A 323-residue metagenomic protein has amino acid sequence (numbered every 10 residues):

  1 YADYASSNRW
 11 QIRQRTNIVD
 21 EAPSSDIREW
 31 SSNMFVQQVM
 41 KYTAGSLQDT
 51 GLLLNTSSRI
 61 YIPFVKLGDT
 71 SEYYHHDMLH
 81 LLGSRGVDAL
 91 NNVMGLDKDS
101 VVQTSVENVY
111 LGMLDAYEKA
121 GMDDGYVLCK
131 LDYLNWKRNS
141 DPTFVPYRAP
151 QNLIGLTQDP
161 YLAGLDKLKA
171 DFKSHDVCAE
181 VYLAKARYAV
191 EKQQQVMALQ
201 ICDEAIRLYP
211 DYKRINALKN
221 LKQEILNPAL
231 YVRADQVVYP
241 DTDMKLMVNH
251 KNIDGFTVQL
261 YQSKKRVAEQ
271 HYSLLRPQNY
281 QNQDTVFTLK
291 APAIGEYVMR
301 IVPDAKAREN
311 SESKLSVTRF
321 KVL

Functional and structural regions predicted by a protein language model:
Y1-L323: N-terminal, cleavable Sec-dependent signal peptides of secreted/periplasmic/extracellular proteins
